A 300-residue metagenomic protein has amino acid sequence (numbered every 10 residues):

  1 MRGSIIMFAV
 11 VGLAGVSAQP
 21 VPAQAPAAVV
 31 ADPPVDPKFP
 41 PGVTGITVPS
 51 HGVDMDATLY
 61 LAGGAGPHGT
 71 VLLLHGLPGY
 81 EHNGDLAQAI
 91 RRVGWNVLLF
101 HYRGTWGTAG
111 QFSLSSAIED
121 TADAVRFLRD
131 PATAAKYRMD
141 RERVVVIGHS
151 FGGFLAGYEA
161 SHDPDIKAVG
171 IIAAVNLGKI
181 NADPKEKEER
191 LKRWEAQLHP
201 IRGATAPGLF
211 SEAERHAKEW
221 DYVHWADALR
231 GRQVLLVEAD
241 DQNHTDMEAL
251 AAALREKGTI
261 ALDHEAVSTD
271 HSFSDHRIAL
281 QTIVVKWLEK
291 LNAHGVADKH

Functional and structural regions predicted by a protein language model:
Q24-A65: N-terminal cap/lid segment of alpha/beta-hydrolase-fold proteins
A27, Y158-L209: Hydrolase active-site cap/lid region
P67-G76: Short beta-strand element of the alpha/beta-hydrolase
L77-A89: The serine-hydrolase catalytic nucleophile loop
I90-A109: Conserved alpha/beta-hydrolase
F112-K136: Alpha/beta-hydrolase active-site loop
K136-S150: Alpha/beta-hydrolase fold nucleophile elbow
L209-I283, W287-E289: Serine-hydrolase catalytic core
